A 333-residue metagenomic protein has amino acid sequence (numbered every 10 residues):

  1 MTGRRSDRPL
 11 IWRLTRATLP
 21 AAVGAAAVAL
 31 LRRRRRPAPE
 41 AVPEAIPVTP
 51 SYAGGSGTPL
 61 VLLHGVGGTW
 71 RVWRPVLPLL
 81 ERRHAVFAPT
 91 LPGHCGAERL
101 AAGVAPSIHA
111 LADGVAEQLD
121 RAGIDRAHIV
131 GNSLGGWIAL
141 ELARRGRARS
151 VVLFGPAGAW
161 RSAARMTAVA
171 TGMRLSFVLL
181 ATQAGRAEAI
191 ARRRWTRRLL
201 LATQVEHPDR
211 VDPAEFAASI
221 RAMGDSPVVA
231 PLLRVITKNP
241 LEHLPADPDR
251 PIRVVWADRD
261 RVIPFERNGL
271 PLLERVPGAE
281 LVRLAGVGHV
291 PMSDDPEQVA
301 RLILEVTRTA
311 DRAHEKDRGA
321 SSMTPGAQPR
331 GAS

Functional and structural regions predicted by a protein language model:
M1-L60, E81-A85, P106, I124-D125 (+2 more regions): Alpha/beta-hydrolase fold catalytic core
Y52-R99: Conserved HGGG/HGGXW glycine-rich cap/lid loop of the alpha/beta-hydrolase fold
H109-A127: Conserved acidic catalytic loop of the alpha/beta-hydrolase fold
G131, G135, A139: Gly/Ala-rich beta-loop-alpha elbow adjacent to hydrolase catalytic centers
A148-Q183: Flexible "cap/lid" loop of the alpha/beta hydrolase fold
A187-D247: Conserved alpha/beta-hydrolase catalytic His-Asp/Glu region
D249-V287: Conserved loop-alpha-helix segment in the C-terminal half of the alpha/beta-hydrolase fold that carries the catalytic
V287-A300: Catalytic histidine-centered segment of alpha/beta-hydrolase-like enzymes
